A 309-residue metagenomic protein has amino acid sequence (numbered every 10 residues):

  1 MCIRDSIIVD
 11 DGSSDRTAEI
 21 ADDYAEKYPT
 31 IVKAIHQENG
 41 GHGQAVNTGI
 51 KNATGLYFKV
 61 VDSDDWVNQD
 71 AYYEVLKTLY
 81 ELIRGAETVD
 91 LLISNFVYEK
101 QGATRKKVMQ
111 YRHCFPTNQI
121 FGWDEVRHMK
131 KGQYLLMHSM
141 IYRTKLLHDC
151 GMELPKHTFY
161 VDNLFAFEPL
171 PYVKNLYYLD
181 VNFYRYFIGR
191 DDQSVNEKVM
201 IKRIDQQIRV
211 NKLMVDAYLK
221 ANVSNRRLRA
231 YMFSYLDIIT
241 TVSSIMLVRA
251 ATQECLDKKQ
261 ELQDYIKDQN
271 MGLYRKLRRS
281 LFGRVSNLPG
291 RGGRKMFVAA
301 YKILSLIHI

Functional and structural regions predicted by a protein language model:
M1-S6, I307-I309: Conserved small/polar residues in nucleotide/adenosyl-binding loops
R4-Q206: Nucleotide-sugar donor-binding/catalytic module of glycosyltransferases that assemble extracellular/cell-envelope
F165, V210, L236: Catalytic-loop motifs flanking and including active-site residues across diverse enzymes
V181-R190, N196-R226, V242, M246-G272: Catalytic core of nucleotide-sugar-dependent glycosyltransferases
N225-Y235: All-alpha amphipathic helical-bundle segments outside canonical DNA-binding/catalytic cores that form hydrophobic
F233-I245: Amphipathic alpha-helical repeat scaffolds of TPR domains
R249-I307: Membrane-interface aromatic/basic loop that binds lipid-linked glycans or pyrophosphate carriers, typified by
